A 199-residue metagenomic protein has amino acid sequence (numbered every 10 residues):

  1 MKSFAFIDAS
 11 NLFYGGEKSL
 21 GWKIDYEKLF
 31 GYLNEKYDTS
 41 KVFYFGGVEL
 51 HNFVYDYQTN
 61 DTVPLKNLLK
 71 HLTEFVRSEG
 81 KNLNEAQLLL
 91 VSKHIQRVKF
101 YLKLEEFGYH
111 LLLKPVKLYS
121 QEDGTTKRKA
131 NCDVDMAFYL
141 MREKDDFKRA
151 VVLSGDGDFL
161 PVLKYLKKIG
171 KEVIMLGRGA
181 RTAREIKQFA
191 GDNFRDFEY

Functional and structural regions predicted by a protein language model:
M1-T126, G157, Y165, E172 (+1 more regions): Domain-level signal for Mg2+-assisted phosphodiester chemistry and nucleotide/NA-binding surfaces in nucleic-acid
E27, A137-R142, L160, K164: Amphipathic, non-transmembrane alpha-helical secondary structure
D38-K41, K148, F194, E198: Secondary-structure boundary/capping signal
F45, L153, F197: Conserved residues at the C-terminal ends of beta-strands
F107-H110, E143-D146, A150: Mid-sequence acidic-hydrophobic segments that form the walls of catalytic/ligand-binding cavities or oligomerization
T125-N131, D146-F189: Active-site histidine-anchored catalytic micro-motif
C132-M136: Active-site glycine-rich loop that binds ribose-phosphate moieties when present
A137, M141, A183-Y199: Structural recognition of alpha->loop->beta junctions
